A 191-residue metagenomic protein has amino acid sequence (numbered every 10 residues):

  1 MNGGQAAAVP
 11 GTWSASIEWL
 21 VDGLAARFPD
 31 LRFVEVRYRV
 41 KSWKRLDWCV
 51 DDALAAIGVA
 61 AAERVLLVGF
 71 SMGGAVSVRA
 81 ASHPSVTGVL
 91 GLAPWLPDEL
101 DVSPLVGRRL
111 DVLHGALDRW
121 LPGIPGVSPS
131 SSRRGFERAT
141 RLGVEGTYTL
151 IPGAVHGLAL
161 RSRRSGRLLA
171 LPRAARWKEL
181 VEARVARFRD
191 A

Functional and structural regions predicted by a protein language model:
M1-D30: Short, surface-exposed "cap/lid" segments of acyl-processing enzymes
T12-G23, R119-T147: Active-site-adjacent alpha-helix of alpha/beta-hydrolase-fold enzymes
S42-A60, W177: Alpha/beta-hydrolase active-site loop
V68-S77: Gly/Ala-rich beta-loop-alpha elbow adjacent to hydrolase catalytic centers
V76-A80, L100: Hydrolases whose catalytic domains are alpha/beta-hydrolase-1, hotdog thioesterase, or metallo-beta-lactamase-like
S85-L96: A conserved short beta-strand
V106, D111-D118: Short beta-strand/loop motif that positions the catalytic acidic residue of the alpha/beta-hydrolase fold
T140-A191: C-terminal catalytic histidine-bearing segment of alpha/beta-hydrolase fold enzymes
